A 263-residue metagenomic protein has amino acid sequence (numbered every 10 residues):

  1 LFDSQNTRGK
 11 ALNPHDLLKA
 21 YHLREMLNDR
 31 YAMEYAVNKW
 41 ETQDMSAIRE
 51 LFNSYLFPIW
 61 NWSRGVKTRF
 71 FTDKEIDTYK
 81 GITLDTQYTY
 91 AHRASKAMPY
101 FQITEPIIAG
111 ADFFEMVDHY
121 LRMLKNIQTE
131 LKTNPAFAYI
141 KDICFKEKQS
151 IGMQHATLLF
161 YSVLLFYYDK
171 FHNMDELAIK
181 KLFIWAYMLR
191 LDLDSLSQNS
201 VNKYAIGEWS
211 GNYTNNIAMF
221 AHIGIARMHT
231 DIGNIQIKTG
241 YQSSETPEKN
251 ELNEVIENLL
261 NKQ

Functional and structural regions predicted by a protein language model:
L1-Q263: Flexible coil/loop and intrinsically disordered segments
